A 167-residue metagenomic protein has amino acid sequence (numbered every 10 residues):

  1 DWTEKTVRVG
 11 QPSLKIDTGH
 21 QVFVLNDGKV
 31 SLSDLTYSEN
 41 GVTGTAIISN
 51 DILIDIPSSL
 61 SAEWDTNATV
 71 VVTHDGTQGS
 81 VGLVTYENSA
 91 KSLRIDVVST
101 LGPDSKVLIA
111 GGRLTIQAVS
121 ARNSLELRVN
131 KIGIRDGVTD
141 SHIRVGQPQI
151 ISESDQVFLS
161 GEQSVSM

Functional and structural regions predicted by a protein language model:
D1-M167: Ser/Thr/Pro/Gly-rich, low-complexity intrinsically disordered stalk/linker tracts of secreted and surface-exposed
